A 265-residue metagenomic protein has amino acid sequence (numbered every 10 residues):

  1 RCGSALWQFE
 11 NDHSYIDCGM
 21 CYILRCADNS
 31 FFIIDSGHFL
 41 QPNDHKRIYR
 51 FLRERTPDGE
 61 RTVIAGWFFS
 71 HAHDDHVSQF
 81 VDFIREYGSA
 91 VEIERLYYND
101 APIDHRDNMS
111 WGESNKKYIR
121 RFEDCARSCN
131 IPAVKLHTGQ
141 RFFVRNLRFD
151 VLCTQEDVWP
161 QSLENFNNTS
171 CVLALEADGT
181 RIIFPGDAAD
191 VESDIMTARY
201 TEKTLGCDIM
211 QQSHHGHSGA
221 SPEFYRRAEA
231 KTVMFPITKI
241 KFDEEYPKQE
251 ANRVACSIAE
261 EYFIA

Functional and structural regions predicted by a protein language model:
R1-T62, I131-G206: Core dinuclear metal-dependent hydrolase active-site scaffold
C18, L40-Q41, A72-S78, P102-R106 (+4 more regions): Active-site environment of divalent metal-dependent phosphoester hydrolases
M20-L24, Q79-E86, E223-Y225: Histidine-anchored nucleotide/phosphate-binding helix
N29, P42-Y98, Y200-H217, E229-M234: Active-site metal-binding motif and surrounding structural segment of the metallo-beta-lactamase
D35, N99, P185, S213 (+1 more regions): A cross-family glycoside hydrolase active-site/sugar-binding cleft signature
D35-F39, A65-S70, N108-G112, M210-Q212 (+1 more regions): Second-shell loop/turn segments in exported
D44-I48, H76-F80, N115-F122, E192 (+2 more regions): Stable alpha-helical elements in mature extracytoplasmic
A90, R95, A101-N167, T232 (+1 more regions): Binuclear metal-ion centers of metallo-dependent hydrolases, dominated by the metallo-beta-lactamase
